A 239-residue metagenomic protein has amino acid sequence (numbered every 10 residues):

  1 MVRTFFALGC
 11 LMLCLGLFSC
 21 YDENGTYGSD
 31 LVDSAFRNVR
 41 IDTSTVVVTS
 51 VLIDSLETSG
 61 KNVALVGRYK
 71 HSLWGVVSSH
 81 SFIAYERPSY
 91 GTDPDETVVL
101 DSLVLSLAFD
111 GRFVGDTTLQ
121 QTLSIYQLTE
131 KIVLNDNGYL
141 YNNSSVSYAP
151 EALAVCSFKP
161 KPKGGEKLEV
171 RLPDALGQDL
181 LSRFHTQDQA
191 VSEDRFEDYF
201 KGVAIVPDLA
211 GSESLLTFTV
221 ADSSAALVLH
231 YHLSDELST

Functional and structural regions predicted by a protein language model:
V2-T239: Secreted, disulfide-rich extracellular signaling modules
